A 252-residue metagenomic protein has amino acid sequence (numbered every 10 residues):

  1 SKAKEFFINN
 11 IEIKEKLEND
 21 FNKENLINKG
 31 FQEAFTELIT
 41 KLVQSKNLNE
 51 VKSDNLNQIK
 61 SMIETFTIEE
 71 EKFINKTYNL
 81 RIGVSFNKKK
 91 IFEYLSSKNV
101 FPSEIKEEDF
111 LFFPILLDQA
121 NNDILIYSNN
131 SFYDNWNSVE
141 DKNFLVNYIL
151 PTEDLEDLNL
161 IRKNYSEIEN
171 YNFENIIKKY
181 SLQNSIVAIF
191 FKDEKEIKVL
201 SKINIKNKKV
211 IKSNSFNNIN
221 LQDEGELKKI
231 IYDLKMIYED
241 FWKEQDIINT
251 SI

Functional and structural regions predicted by a protein language model:
S1-E18: Short N-terminal segments immediately surrounding and downstream of signal-peptide cleavage
K2-F6, E24, K72-N79, S103-E108 (+3 more regions): Edge/loop elements at the starts and ends of beta-strands within beta-rich repeat scaffolds
E5-N10, G83, N87-K90, I177-G225: Amphipathic beta-strand/beta-sheet edge segments enriched in Tyr/Trp
I8-N10, D20, E33-V43, L48-S53 (+2 more regions): Non-catalytic, solvent-exposed interaction/assembly segments
E24-K41, G83-K106, D141-L145, I176 (+1 more regions): C-terminal/domain-edge helix-coil "capping" segments
N25-E50, F113-S166: N-terminal segment of the mature soluble domain
N49-P114, L125-N129: Signal peptide-directed extracytoplasmic domains
K60-E70, F113-P114, N147-E153, R162-K198: A short, hydrophobic beta-strand-centered structural micro-motif
